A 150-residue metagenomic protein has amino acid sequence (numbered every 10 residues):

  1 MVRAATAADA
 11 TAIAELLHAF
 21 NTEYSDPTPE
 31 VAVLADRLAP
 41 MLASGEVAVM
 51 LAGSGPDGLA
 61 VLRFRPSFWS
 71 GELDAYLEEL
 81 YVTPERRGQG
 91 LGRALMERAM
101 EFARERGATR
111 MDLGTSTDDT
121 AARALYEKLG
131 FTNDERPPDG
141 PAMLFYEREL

Functional and structural regions predicted by a protein language model:
M1, A48, E85, T109-R110: Structural signature of beta-strand start/N-cap positions in the alpha/beta core of ABC transporter nucleotide-binding
A4-E72, E78, T83, M96-E97 (+3 more regions): Acetyl-CoA-dependent GNAT
T11, R123-A124: Alpha-helical elements of the RecA-like P-loop NTPase motor core of helicases
D74, A108: Active-site loop of short-chain dehydrogenase/reductase
V82, G88-E101, A124-K128: Conserved acetyl-CoA-binding loop-helix of GNAT-fold acetyltransferases
R87, T109-R123, D139-M143: Conserved beta-strand-loop-alpha-helix junction that forms the acyl-donor binding cleft
R106, K128-L129: Structural motif
R110, F131-N133: A short hydrophobic/small-residue beta-strand
